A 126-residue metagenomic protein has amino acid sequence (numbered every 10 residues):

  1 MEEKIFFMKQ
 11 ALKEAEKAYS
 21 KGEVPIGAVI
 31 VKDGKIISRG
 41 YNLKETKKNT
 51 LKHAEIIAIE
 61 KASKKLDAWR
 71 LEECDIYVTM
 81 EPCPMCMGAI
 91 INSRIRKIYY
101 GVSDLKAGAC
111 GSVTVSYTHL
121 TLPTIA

Functional and structural regions predicted by a protein language model:
K4-S20: Short, basic/aromatic recognition patches
I26-V31: Short beta-strand scaffold segments in enzyme catalytic cores
T46-I57: A short, polar/charged loop-to-alpha-helix boundary motif
A68-M80: Immediate flanking context of iron-sulfur cluster ligation sites
T79-S93: Local cysteine-cluster metal-coordination motifs and their immediate loop/turn environment, predominantly Fe-S cluster
V102-S103: Short secondary-structure boundary segments
T118-P123: Conserved small/polar residues in nucleotide/adenosyl-binding loops
